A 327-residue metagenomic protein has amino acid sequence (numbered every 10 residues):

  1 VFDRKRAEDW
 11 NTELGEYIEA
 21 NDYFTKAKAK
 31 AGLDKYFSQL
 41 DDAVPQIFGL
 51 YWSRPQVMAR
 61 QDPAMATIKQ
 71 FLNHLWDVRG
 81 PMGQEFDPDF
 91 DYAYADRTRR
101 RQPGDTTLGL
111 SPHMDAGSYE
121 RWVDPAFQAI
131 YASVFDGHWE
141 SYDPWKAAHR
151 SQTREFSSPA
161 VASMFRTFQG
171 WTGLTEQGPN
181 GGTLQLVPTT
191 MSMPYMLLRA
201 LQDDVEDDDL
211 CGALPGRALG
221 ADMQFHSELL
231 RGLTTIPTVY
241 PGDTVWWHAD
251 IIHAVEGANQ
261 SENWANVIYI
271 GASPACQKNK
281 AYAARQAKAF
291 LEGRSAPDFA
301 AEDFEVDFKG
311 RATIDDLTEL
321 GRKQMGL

Functional and structural regions predicted by a protein language model:
V1, K5-E8, D22-A27, Q46-F48 (+1 more regions): Fe(II)/2-oxoglutarate
K5-P237, E256-N266, I270: Non-heme Fe(II) oxygenase catalytic core, chiefly the N-lobe of the double-stranded beta-helix
A200-I252, G257-L327: Conserved double-stranded beta-helix
